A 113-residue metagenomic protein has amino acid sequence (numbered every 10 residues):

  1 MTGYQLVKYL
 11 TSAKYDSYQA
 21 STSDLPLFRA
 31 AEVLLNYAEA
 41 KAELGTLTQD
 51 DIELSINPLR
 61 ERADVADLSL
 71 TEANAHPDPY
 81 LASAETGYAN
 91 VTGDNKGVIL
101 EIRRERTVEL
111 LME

Functional and structural regions predicted by a protein language model:
M1-E113: Acidic/polar-rich alpha-helix caps and helix-coil junctions
